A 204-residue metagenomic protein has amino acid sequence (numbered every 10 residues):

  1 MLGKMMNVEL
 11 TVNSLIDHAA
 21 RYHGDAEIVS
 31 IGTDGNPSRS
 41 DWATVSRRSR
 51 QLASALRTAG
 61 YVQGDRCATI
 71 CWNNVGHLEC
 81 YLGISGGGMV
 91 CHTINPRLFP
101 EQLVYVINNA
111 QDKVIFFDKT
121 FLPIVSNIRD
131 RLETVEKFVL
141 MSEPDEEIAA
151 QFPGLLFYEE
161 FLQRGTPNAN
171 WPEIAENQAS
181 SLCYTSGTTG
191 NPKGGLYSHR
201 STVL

Functional and structural regions predicted by a protein language model:
N7-V29, R47: A short N-terminal helical cap/helix-turn-helix that marks the beginning of AMP-binding/adenylate-forming
L15-D17, T58-A59, G86-Q163, I174: Structural core segment of the AMP-binding/adenylate-forming
G24-A26, V139, L156, L162-Y184 (+1 more regions): Conserved pre-ATP/AMP-binding loop-to-beta segment of ANL
I28-N74, L78-L82, F99-V104, F157-E160: Conserved AMP-binding/adenylate-forming core of the ANL superfamily
R39-A43, S180-L204: Conserved AMP-binding A3 loop
S46-S54, L162-R164, G195-L204: Conserved structural elements of the adenylate-forming
C67, I84, I115, A179 (+1 more regions): Conserved S/T- and glycine-rich ATP-binding loop of Class I adenylate-forming
H77-S85, C91, T202: Short hydrophobic alpha-helical segments of the AMP-binding
